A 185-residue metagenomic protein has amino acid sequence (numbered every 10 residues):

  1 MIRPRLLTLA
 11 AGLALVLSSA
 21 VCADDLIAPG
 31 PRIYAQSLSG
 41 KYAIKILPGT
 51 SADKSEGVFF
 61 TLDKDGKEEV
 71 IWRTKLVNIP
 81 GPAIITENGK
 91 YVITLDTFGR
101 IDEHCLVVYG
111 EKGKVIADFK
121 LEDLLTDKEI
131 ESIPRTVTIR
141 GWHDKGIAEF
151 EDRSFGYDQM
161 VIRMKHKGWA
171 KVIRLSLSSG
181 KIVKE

Functional and structural regions predicted by a protein language model:
M1-R5: Positively charged n-region of N-terminal signal peptides that target proteins for export
T8-S18: Bacterial N-terminal signal peptides
A23-K75: Terminal domain-start segments
A28, I33-K41, A83-K90, E131-P134 (+1 more regions): Blade-terminus and WD-like Trp-Asp/Gly-His loop motifs, strongest in beta-propeller folds
A35, S39-D53, G89-G99, G156-K165: Short beta-strand elements that form the blades of beta-propeller/WD-repeat-like and other beta-sheet-rich scaffold
K45-T50, E68-I71, K75, I162-K184: Long, low-complexity intrinsically disordered regions enriched in Ser/Thr/Pro/Gly
A52-F59, R100-V107, G168-R174: Structural motif
G57-N78, Y109-H143, V183-K184: Aromatic (tryptophan-biased) beta-strands that constitute blades/sheets of beta-rich domains
